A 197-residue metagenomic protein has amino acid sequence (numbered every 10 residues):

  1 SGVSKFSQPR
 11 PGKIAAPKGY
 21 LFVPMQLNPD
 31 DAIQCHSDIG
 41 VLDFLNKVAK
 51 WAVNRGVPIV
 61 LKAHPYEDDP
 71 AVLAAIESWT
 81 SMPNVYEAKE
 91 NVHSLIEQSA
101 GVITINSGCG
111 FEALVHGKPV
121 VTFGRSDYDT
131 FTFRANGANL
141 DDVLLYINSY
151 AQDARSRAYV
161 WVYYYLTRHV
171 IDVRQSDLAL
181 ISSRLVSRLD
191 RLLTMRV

Functional and structural regions predicted by a protein language model:
S1-K18, T132-V197: Leloir-type glycosyltransferase catalytic cores
S4-S7, P83-E87, V102: Short gly/ser/thr-rich secondary-structure transition/capping motifs
K18-D30, A63-H64, R125: Short loop/turn segments at strand-loop or loop-helix junctions that form parts of catalytic or ligand-binding pockets
Y20, P58, A100-G101: Structural motif
N28-D38: Surface-exposed cleft-lining segments at the edges of enzyme active sites
I39-D43: Charged helix-capping and loop-helix junction motifs
N46-Y86: Catalytic donor nucleotide-activated moiety binding site of glycosyltransferases and closely related
K89-A135: A donor-sugar binding/catalytic signature common to diverse glycosyltransferases and related nucleotide-sugar
